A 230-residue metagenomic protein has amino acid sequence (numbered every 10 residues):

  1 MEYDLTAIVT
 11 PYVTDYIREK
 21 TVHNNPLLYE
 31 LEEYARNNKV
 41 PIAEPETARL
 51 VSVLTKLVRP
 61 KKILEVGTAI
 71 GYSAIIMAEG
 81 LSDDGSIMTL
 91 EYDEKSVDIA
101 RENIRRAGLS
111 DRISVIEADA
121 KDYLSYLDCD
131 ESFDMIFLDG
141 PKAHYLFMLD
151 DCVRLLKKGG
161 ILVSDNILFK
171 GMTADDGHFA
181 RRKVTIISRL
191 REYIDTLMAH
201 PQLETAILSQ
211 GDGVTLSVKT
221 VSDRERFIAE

Functional and structural regions predicted by a protein language model:
M1-M135, K142-V163, I167-E230: A short alpha-helical cap/connector motif
